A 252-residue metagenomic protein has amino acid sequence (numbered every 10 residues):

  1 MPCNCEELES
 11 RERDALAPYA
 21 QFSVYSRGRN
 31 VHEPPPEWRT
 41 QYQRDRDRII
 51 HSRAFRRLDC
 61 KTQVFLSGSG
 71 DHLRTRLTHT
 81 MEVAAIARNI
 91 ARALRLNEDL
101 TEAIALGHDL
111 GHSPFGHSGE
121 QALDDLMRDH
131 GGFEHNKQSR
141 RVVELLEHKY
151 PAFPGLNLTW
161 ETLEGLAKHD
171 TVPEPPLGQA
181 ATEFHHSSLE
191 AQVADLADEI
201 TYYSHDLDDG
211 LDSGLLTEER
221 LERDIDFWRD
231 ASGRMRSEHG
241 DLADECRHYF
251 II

Functional and structural regions predicted by a protein language model:
M1-T80, A84-I90, N97-E98, N136-I252: Histidine-centered, transition-metal-coordinating active-site segments
G70-T78, A91-R92, L106-P114, M127-H130: Short coil/turn segments at secondary-structure boundaries
L94, E98-E120, S139, D198: His-Asp-centered metal-binding catalytic motifs of divalent-metal-dependent phosphohydrolases/nucleases
Q121-D129, A181-E183: Short helix/strand-bridging catalytic loops that position acidic/His residues to coordinate divalent metals and engage
F133: Catalytic or ion-translocation cores adjacent to nucleophile or general acid/base/metal-coordination motifs in diverse
